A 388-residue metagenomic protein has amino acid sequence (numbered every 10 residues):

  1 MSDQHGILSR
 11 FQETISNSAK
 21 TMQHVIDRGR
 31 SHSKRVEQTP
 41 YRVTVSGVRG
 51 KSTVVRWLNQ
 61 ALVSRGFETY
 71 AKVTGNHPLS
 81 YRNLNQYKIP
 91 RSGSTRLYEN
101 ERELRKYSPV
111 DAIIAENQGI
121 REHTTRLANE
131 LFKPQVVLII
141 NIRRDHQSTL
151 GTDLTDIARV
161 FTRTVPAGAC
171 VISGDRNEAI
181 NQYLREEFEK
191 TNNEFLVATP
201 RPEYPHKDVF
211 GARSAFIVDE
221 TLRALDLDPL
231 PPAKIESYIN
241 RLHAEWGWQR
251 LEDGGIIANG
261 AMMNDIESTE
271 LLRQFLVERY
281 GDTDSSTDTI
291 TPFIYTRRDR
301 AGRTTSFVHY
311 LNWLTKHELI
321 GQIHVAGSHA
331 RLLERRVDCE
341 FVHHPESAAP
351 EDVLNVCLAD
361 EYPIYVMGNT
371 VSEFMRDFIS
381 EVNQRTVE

Functional and structural regions predicted by a protein language model:
M1-S46, R56-W57, R65: Short, basic phosphate-binding NTP loop
D3-R28, K51, A244, R250-E388: ATP-dependent carboxylate-amine ligase
R35-T39, N59-V137, N141-A158: ATP-dependent carboxylate-amine ligase catalytic core
P40, P109-D111, P134-D253: Acidic, Mg2+-coordinating active-site environments of NTP-dependent enzymes
K51-T53, V63: An amphipathic, basic-hydrophobic helix/alpha-beta surface used to engage anionic, phosphate-rich ligands or surfaces
V54-L58, L184, F378: Hydrophobic residues within alpha-helices that form the first helical element adjacent to the glycine-rich loop
L58-V63, F188, V337, V382: Hydrophobic alpha-helical packing residues
L84-P90, E189-E194, R336-P350: Active-site regions of enzymes building and remodeling cell-envelope glycoconjugates
